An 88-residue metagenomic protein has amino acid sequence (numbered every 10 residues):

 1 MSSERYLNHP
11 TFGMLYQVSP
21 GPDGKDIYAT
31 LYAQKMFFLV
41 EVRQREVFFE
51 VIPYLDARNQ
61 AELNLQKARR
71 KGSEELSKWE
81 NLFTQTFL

Functional and structural regions predicted by a protein language model:
M1-L55: Long, non-catalytic architectural segments outside compact domain cores
Y54-L88: Short, compact, well-ordered microdomains
